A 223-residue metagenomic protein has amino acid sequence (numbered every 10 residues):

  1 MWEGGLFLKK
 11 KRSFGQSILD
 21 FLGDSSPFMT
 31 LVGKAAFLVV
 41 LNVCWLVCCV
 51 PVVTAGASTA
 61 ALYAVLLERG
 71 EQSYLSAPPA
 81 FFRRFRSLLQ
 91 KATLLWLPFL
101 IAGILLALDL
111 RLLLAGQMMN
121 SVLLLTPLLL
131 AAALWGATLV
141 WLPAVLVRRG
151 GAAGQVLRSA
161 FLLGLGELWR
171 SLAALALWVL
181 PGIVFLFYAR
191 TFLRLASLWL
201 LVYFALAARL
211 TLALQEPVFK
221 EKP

Functional and structural regions predicted by a protein language model:
M1-L128, W135-L175, P181-P223: Helix-coil boundary and N-terminal low-complexity module in membrane systems
